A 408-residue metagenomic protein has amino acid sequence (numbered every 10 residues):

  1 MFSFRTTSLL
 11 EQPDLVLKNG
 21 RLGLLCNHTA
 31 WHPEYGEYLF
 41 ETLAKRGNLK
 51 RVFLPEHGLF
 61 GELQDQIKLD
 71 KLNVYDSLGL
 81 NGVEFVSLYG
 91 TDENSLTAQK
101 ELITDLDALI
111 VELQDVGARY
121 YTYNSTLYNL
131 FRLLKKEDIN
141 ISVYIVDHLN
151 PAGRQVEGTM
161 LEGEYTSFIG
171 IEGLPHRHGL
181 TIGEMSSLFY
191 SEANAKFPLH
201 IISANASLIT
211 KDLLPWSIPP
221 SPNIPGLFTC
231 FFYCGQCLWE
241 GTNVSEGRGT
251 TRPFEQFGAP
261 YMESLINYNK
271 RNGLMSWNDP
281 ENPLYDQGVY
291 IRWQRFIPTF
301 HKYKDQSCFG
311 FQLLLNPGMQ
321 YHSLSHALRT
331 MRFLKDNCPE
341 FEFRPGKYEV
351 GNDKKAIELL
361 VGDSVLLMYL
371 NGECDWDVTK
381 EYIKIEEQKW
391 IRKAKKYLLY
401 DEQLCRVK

Functional and structural regions predicted by a protein language model:
R5-L9, V16, C26, Y35-E37 (+2 more regions): C-terminal and late-domain segments of enzyme folds
L9-L22, K100-A108: Glycine-rich phosphate/diphosphate-binding loops that line cofactor/substrate pockets in enzymes
L25-N27, F53: Short hydrophobic segments within beta-strands
E34-R46: Histidine-anchored nucleotide/phosphate-binding helix
R51-H200: Chitinase-like catalytic core of GlcNAc-active glycosidases
A259-K380: Conserved functional hotspot residues or short segments at active or partner-binding sites across diverse domains
L367-K408: C-terminal regions of mature proteins
